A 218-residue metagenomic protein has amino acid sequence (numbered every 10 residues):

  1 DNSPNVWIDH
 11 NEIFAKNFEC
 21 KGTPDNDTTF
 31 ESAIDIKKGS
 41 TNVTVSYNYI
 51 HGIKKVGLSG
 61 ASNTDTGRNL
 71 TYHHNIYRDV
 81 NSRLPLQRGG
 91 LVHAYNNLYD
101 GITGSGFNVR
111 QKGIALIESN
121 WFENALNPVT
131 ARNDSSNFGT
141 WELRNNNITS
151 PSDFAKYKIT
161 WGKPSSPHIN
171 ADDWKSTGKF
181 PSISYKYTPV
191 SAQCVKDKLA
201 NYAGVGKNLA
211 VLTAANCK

Functional and structural regions predicted by a protein language model:
N2-P24, F30-A33, S40-A61, T66-R83 (+3 more regions): Right-handed parallel beta-helix
L86-G89, H93-Y99, T103-K218: Extracellular beta-rich repeat passengers
